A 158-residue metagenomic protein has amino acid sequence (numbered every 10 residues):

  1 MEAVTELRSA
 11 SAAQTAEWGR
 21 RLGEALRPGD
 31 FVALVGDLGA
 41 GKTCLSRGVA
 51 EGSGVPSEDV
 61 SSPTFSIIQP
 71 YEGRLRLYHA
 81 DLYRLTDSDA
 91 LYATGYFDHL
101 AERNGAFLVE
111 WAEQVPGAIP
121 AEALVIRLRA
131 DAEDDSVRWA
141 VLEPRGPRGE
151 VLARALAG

Functional and structural regions predicted by a protein language model:
E2-W18: N-terminal pre-Walker A segment at the start of P-loop NTPase domains
A3-T5, D87-L91, F97-G158: Short phosphate-coordinating micro-motif centered on Lys-Gly-acidic
E24-G29: Phosphate-binding P-loop
V32-L34: Hydrophobic anchor at the beta1->P-loop junction of P-loop NTPases
D37: P-loop (Walker A) phosphate-binding loop of NTP-binding proteins
K42: Conserved lysine of the Walker
V55-Y71: Short beta-strand-centered segment that lines the nucleotide-binding/catalytic pocket of NTP-utilizing
